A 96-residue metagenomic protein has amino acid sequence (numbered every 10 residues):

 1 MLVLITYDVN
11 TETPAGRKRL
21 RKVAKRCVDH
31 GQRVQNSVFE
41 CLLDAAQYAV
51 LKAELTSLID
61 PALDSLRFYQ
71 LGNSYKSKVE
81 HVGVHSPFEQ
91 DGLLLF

Functional and structural regions predicted by a protein language model:
M1-V34, V38, L42, A46-Q47: Extended, hydrophobic alpha-helical segments
A15, L51, K78: Short acidic, gly/pro-rich beta-turn/loop elements at beta-sheet edges and active-site/ligand-binding grooves
K25-V28, K52-S57, E80-G83: Intrinsically disordered, low-complexity boundary segments flanking structured domains
Q35-G72: Short, intrinsically disordered low-complexity segments
L58-F96: C-terminal structural segments of small proteins and small subunits
